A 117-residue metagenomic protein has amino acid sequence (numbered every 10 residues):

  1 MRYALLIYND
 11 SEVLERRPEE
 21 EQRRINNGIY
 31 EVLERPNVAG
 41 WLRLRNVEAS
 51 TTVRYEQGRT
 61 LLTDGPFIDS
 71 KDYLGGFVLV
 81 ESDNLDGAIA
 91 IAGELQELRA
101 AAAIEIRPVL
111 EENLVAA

Functional and structural regions predicted by a protein language model:
M1-A117: Conserved, structured core segments of small domains
